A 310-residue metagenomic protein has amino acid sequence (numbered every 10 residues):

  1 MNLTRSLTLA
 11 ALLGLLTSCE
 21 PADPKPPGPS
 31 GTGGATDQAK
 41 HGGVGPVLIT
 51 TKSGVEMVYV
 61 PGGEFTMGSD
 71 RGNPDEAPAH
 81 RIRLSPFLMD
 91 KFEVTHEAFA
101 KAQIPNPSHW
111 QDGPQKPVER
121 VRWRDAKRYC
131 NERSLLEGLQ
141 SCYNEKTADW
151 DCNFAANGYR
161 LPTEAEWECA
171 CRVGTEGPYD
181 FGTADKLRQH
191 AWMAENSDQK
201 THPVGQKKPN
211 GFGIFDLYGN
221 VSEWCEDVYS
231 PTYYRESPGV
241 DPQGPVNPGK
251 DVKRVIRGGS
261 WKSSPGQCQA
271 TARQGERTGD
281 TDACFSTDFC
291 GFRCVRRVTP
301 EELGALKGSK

Functional and structural regions predicted by a protein language model:
M1-T8: Bacterial N-terminal signal peptides that target proteins for export
T17-S18: C-terminal motif of bacterial Sec signal peptides marking the signal peptidase cleavage site
D23-Q38: Short, low-complexity, disordered segments immediately C-terminal to signal peptides in bacterial exported proteins
V47-S108, P114-S134, G219, V298: A short glycine-rich, aromatic-capped structural motif
V58-Y59, L88-D90, E119-R120, R160-P162 (+6 more regions): Structural recognition of the beta-strand scaffold that forms the well-ordered cores of secreted hydrolase catalytic
F65, G113-R188, W224: Short, well-ordered surface patches within globular domains
P74-I82, T175-E176, T183, S197-K200 (+1 more regions): Surface-exposed recognition segments
D149-A156, Q189-Y218, K250: Short, well-ordered junction/capping motifs at the entry into regular secondary structure
